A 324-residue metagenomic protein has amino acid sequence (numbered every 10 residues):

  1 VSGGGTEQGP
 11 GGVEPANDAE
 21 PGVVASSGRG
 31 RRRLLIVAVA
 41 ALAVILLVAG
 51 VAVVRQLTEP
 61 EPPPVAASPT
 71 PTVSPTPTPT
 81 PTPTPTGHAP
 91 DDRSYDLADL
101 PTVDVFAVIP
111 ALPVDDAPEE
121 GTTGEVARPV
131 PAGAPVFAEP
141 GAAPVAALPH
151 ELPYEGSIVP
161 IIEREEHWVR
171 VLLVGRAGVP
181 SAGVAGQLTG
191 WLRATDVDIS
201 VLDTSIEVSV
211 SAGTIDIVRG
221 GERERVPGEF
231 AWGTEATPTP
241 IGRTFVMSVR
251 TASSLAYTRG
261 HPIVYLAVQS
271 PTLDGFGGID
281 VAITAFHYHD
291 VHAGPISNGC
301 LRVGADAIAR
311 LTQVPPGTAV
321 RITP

Functional and structural regions predicted by a protein language model:
V1-L34, V65: Terminal targeting segments of Actinobacterial cell-envelope proteins
A38-G50: Hydrophobic membrane-insertion alpha-helices, especially the h-region of bacterial N-terminal signal peptides
V48-S74, T80-T82: C-terminal region of N-terminal signal peptides and the immediate post-cleavage residues of exported proteins
P75-P83, G175, I199-D203, R250 (+1 more regions): Exported/periplasmic cell-wall-interacting domains
P85-S157: Beta-loop motif signature
A143-P144, R176-V179, G221-R225: Short, surface-exposed beta-strand-loop junctions and turns on beta-sheet-rich folds
P149-T195: SH3/SH3-like beta-barrel superfamily modules
Q187-H287: Gly/Pro-biased beta-strand-loop elements
